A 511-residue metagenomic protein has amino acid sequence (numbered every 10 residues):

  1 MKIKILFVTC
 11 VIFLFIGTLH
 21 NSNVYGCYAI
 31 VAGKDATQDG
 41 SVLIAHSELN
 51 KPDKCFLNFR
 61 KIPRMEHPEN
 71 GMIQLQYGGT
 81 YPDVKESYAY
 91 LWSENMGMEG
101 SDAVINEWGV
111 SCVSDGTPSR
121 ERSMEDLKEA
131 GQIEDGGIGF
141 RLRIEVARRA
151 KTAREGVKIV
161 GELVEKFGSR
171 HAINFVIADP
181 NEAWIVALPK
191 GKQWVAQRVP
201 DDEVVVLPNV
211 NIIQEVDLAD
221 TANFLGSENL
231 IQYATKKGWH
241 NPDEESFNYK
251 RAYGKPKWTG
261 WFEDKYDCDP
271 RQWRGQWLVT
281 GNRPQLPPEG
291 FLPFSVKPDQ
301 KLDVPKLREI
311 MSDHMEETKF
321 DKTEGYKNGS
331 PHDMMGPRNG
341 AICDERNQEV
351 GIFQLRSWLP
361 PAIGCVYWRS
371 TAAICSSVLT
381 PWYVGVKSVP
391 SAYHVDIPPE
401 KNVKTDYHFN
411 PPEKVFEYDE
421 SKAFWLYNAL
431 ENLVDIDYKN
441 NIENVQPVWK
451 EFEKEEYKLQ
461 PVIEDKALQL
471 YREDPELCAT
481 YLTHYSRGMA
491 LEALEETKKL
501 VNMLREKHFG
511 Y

Functional and structural regions predicted by a protein language model:
M1-T9: Bacterial N-terminal signal peptides that target proteins for export
V8-H20: Bacterial N-terminal signal peptides
Y25-G139, I159-K301: A contiguous strand-loop segment
R143-R149: Short, well-ordered beta-strand elements within core beta-sheets of diverse protein domains
R149-E155: Short, charged, surface-exposed loops that flank catalytic or proteolytic processing sites
Y266, P270-G336, G340-D344, V445-V448 (+1 more regions): Accessory, solvent-exposed terminal regions and/or long lumenal/extracellular loops of proteins
E324-E464: Substrate-recognition/cap regions that form aromatic- and gly/pro-loop-enriched pockets for small-molecule ligands
Y438-Y511: Histidine-centered catalytic/metal-binding microenvironments
